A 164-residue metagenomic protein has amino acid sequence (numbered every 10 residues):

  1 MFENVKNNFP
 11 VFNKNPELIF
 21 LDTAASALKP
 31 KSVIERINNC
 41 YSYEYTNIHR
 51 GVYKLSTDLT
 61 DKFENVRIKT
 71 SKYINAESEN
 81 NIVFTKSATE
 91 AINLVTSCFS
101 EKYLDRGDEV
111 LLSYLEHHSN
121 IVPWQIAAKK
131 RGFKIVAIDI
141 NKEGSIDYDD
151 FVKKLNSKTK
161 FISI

Functional and structural regions predicted by a protein language model:
M1-I164: Pyridoxal 5′-phosphate
